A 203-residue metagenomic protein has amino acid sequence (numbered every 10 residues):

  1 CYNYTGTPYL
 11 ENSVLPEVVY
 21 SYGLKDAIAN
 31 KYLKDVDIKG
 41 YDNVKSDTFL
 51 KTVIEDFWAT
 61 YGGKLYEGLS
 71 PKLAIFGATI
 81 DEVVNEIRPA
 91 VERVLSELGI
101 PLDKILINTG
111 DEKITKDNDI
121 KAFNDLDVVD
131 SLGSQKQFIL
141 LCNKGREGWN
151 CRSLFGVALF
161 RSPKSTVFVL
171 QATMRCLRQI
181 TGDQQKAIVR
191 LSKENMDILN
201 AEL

Functional and structural regions predicted by a protein language model:
C1-N3, V36, L73-I75, I105-I107 (+3 more regions): Structural recognition of the beta-strand scaffold that forms the well-ordered cores of secreted hydrolase catalytic
C1-V36: Post-DEXD/H (motif II) to motif III coupling segment of the RecA-like Helicase ATP-binding lobe
Y4-P8, T79, C142-K144, F160: A short beta-strand-to-loop transition that corresponds to the Sensor-1 phosphate-sensing loop of AAA+ P-loop ATPases
E11, V18, G23, A27 (+7 more regions): Alpha-helical scaffold elements adjacent to nucleotide-binding pockets in ATP/GTP-utilizing enzyme cores
L24-K45, L50, G110-T115, K186-L203: Extended charged low-complexity segments that act as oligomerization/scaffolding linkers
L33-D35, L69-K72, C151-L154: Glycine-rich, often proline-containing surface loops adjacent to acidic residues and nearby aromatics that form
F49-E147: Conserved C-terminal RecA-like helicase domain
E112-L203: Conserved RecA-like P-loop NTPase helicase motor core
